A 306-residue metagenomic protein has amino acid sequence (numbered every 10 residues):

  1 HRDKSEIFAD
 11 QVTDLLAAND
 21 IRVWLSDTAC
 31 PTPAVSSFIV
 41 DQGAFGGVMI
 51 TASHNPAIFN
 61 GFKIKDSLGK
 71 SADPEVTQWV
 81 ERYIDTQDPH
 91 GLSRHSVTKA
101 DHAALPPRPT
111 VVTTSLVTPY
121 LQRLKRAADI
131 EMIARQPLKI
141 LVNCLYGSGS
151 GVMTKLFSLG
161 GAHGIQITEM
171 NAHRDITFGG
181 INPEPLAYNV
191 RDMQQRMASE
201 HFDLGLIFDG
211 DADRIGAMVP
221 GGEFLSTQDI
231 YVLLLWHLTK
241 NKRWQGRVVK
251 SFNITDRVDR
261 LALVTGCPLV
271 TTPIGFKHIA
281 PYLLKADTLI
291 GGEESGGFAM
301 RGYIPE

Functional and structural regions predicted by a protein language model:
H1-F59, K155-M218: N-terminal small/polar loop signature for handling phosphorylated ligands or for N-terminal nucleophile
T13, A17, S36, E81 (+7 more regions): Predominant activation on well-ordered alpha-helical scaffold segments within soluble catalytic domains
A17-R22, M132-I140, T239-G246, L263-T265: Short, surface-exposed connector motifs at secondary-structure boundaries
D27, R82-Y120, V219-A299: Proline/glycine-rich low-complexity loops and linkers
C30-P33, N55-I58, S71-A72, W79-V80 (+6 more regions): Short gly/pro/ser/thr-enriched loop/turn and capping motifs at secondary-structure boundaries
A44-F59, M197-P220, F224, C267-E306: Glycine-rich phosphate-binding loop
G46, K139-L141, V249: Conserved beta-strand elements of the Class I
N60-E200: Gly/Ser/Thr-enriched, mixed-charge loops and adjacent short helices that form phosphate/oxyanion-binding elements
